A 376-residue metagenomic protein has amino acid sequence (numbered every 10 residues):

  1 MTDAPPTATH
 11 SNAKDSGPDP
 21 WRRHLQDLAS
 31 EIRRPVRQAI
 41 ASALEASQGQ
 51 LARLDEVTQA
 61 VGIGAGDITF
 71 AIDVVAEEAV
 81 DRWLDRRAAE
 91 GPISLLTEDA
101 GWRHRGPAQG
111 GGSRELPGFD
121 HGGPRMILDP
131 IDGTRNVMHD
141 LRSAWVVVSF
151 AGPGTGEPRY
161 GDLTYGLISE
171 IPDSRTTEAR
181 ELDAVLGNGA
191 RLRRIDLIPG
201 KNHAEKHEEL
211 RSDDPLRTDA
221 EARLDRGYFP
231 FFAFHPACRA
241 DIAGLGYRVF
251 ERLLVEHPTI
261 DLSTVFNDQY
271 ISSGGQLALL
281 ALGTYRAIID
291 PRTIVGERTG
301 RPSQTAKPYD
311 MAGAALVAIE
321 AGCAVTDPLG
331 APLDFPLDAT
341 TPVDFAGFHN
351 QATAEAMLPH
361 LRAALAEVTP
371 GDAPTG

Functional and structural regions predicted by a protein language model:
M1-I131, E367-G376: N-terminal subdomain of lithium-sensitive/metallo-dependent phosphomonoesterases centered on the IMPase/IPPase/PAP
L25, A29-V36, S169-G376: An extended, acidic
S42-A46, D85-P92, G152-P158, D173-S174 (+3 more regions): Alpha-helix termini
T69-R82, D129-R135, T259-L282: Generic detector of contiguous secondary-structure segments
V80, L84, V146-F150, L280 (+1 more regions): Buried hydrophobic packing segments
G91-I93, T164, V265-F266: Residue-level recognition of the N-termini of beta-strands and the immediately preceding loop/turn
F119-G187: DPxDG-like acidic metal-binding loop motif
